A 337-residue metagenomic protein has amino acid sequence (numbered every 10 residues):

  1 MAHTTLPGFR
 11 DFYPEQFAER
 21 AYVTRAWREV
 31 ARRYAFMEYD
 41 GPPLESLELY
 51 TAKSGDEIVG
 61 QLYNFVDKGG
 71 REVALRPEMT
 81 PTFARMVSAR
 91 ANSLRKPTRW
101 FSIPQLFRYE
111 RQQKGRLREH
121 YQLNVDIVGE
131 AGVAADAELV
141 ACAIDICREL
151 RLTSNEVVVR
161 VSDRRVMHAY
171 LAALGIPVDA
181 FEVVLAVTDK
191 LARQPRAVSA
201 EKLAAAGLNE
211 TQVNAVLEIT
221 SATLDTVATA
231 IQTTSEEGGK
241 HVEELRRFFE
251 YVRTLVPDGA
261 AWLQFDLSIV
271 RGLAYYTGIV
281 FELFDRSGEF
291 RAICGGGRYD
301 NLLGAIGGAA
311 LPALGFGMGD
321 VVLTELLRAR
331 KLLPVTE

Functional and structural regions predicted by a protein language model:
M1-F17: Auxiliary tRNA-acceptor-end handling modules of aminoacyl-tRNA synthetases
Q16-A35, E45-E48, G69, M79-T153 (+2 more regions): Positively charged, Gly/Ser-enriched RNA/tRNA-binding surfaces
P42-V73, R116: Polyanion/phosphate-binding surface patch
L44, R160, V184, V216: Residue-level "edge-of-site" marker
G60-G69, G175-L203, N209, D285-R286: Acidic, His- and aromatic-enriched active-site or binding-groove loops in soluble protein domains that engage sugars
V158-A169, G175: Glycine-rich, mobile lid/loop segments that gate access to catalytic sites or pores
